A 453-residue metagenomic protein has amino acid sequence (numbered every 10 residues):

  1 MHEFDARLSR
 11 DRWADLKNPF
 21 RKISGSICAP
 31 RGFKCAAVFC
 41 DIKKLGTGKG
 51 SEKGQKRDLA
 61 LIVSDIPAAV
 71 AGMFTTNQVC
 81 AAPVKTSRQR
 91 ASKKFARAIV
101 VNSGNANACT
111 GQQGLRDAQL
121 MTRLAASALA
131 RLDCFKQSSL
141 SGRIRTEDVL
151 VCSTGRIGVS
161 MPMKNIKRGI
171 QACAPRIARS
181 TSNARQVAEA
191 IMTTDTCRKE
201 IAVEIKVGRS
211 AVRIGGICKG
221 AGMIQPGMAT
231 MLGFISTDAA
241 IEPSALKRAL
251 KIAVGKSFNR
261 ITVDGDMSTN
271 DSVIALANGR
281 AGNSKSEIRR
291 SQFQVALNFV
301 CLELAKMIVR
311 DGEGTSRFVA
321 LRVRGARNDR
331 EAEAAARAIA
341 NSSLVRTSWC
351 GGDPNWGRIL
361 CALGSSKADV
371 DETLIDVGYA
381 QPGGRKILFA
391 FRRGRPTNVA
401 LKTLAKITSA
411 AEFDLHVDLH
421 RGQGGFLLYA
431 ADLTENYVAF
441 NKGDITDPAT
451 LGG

Functional and structural regions predicted by a protein language model:
H2-L132, I144-G453: A structural signal for small-residue-enriched, beta-sheet-centric alpha/beta enzyme cores and oligomeric scaffold folds
Q137-S138, S286: Cationic, low-complexity basic patches in intrinsically disordered or flexible, solvent-exposed regions
